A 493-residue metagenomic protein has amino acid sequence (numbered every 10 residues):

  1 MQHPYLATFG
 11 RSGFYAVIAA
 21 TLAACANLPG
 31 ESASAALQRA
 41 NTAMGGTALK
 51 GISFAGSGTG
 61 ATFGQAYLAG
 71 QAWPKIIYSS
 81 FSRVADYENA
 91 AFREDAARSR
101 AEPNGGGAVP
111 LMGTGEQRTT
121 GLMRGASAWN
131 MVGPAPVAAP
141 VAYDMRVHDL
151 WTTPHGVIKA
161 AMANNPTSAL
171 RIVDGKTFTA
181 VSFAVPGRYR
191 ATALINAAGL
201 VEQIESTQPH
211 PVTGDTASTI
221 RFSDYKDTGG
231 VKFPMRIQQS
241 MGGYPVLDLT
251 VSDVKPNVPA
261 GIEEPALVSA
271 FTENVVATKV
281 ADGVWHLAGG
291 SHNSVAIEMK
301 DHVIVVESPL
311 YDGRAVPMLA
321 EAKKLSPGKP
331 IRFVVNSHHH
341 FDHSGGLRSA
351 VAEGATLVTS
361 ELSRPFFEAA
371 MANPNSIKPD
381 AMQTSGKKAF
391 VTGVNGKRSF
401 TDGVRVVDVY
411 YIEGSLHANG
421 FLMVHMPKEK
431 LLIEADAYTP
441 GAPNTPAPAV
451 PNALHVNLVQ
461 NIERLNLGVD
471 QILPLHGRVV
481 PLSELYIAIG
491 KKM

Functional and structural regions predicted by a protein language model:
A23-A24: C-terminal motif of bacterial Sec signal peptides marking the signal peptidase cleavage site
L28, T42, G46-A135, A163-A169 (+1 more regions): N-terminal mature ectodomain segment of secretory-pathway/periplasmic proteins
L28-Q38, L111-A191, N196-A197, Q208-G214 (+4 more regions): Flexible, processing/modification-adjacent segments and terminal tails in exported/periplasmic/extracellular proteins
D174-P265, L422-P427, E434-A435, P440-G441 (+1 more regions): Gly/Pro-enriched, hydrophobic low-complexity segments that function as extracytoplasmic propeptides/linkers
V246-K300, R398: Zn-dependent metallo-beta-lactamase
T278-A322, F421-P440: Conserved beta-strand hairpin/beta-sheet module of binuclear metal-dependent hydrolase folds, prominently
G313-V358, R464-D470: Active-site metal-binding motif and surrounding structural segment of the metallo-beta-lactamase
V459-M493: Divalent-metal (often Zn2+) His-rich catalytic cores of metallo-beta-lactamase-fold enzymes
